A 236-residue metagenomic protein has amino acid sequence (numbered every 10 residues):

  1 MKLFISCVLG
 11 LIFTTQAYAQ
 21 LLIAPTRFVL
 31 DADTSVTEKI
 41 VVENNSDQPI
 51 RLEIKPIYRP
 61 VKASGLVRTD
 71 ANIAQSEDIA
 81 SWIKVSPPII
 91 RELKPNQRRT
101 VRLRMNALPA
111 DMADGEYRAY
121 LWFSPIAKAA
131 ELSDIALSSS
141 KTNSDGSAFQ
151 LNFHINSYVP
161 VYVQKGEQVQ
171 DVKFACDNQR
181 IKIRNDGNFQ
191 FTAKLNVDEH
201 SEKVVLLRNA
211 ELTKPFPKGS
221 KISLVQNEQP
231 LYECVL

Functional and structural regions predicted by a protein language model:
T14-Q16: N-terminal signal peptide c-region/cleavage motif recognized by signal peptidases
A19-I50, I90, V169-C176: Beta-sheet-dominated interaction scaffolds and their linkers
E38-N44, L103-R104, A119-S124, Q179-N185: Buried hydrophobic-core signal for structured, non-transmembrane domains
S46-Q48, P109, A127, R184-F189: Short, acidic/polar linear motifs in exposed loop/turn regions
I50-D78, D186-S201: Short acidic, flexible loop segments centered on an aromatic residue
K55-V61, T69-D70, N106-Q168, S220-L236: Terminal connector regions
N72-A110, D198-K221: Intrinsically disordered, low-complexity Pro/Gly/Ser/Thr-rich segments with frequent PxxP/GP/PP motifs and embedded
V169-L236: Intrinsically disordered, low-complexity segments enriched in serine, threonine, and glycine
